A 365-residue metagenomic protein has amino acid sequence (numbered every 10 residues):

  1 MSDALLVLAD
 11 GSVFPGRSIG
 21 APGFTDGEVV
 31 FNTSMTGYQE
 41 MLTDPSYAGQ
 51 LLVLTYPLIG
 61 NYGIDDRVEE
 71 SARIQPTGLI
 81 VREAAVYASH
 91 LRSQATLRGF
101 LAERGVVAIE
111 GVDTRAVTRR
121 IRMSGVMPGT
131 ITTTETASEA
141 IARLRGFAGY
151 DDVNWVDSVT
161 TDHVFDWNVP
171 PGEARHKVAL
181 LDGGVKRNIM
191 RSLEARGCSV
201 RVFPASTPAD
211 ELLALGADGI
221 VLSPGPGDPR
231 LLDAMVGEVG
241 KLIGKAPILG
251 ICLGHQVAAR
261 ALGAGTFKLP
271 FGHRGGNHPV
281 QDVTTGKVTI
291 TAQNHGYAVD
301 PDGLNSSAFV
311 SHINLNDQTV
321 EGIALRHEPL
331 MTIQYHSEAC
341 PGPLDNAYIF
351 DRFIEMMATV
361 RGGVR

Functional and structural regions predicted by a protein language model:
M1-S206, D210, A214-L215, P229 (+2 more regions): RNA-binding accessory domains that recognize and position tRNA/RNA substrates
L5-L6, P279-Q281, G322: Residue-level detector of beta-strand face positions
L8-D10, S124, V283-T285, R326-H327: Short acidic-glycine loop/turn motifs at beta-strand connectors
V107, K177, P247-L249, G265 (+1 more regions): Proline-centered loop/turn at the N-terminus of a beta-strand
A174-K177, K245, S307: Phosphate-coordination loops involved in phosphoryl transfer and adenosine-cofactor binding
K177-D182, T291-A292, M331-Y335: Active-site-proximal beta-strand elements of phosphoester/diester hydrolases
A214, G219, P224-Q293, A298 (+1 more regions): Cysteine-nucleophile active-site neighborhood
G286-E328, V364-R365: Catalytic beta-strand/loop cores that center a nucleophilic Ser/Cys/Thr and support acyl-enzyme chemistry
